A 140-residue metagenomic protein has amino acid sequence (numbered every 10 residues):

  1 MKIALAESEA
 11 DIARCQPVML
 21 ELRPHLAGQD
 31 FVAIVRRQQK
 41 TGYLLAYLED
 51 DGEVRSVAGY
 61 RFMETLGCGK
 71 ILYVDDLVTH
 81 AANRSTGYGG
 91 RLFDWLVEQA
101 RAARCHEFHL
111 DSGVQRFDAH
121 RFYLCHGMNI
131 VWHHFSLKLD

Functional and structural regions predicted by a protein language model:
K2-G69, D94, K138: Acetyl-CoA-dependent GNAT
L44, H106, N129: Short acidic/polar active-site loop segments enriched in Thr and Asp
D50, D75, A81: A cytosolic small-molecule/anion-sensing beta-strand core signal
G59, Y73, V78, H109 (+1 more regions): Conserved beta-strand segments that form the floor/walls of ligand-binding pockets within enzyme and binding domains
E64-V74, R84, I130-V131: A conserved beta-turn-beta hairpin within the catalytic core of GNAT-like acetyltransferases that forms part
T79, S85-E98, C125: Conserved acetyl-CoA-binding loop-helix of GNAT-fold acetyltransferases
G90, V114-H133, L137: Conserved active-site alpha-helix within GNAT-family acetyltransferase domains
A100-S112: Conserved GNAT acetyl-CoA-binding A-motif
